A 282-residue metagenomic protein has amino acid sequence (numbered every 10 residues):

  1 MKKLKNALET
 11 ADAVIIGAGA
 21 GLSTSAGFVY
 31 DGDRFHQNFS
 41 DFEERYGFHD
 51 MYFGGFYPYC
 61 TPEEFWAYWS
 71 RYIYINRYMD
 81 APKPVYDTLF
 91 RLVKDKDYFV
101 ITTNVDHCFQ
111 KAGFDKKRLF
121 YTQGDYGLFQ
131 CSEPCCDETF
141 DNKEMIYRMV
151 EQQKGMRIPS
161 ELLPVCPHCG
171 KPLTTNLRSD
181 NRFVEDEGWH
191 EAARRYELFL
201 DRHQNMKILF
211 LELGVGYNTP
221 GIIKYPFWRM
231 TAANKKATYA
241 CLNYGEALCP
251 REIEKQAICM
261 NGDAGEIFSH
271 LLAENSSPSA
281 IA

Functional and structural regions predicted by a protein language model:
M1-A282: Conserved catalytic alpha/beta core of Sir2/sirtuin-type deacylases, generalized to analogous enzyme cores that bind
